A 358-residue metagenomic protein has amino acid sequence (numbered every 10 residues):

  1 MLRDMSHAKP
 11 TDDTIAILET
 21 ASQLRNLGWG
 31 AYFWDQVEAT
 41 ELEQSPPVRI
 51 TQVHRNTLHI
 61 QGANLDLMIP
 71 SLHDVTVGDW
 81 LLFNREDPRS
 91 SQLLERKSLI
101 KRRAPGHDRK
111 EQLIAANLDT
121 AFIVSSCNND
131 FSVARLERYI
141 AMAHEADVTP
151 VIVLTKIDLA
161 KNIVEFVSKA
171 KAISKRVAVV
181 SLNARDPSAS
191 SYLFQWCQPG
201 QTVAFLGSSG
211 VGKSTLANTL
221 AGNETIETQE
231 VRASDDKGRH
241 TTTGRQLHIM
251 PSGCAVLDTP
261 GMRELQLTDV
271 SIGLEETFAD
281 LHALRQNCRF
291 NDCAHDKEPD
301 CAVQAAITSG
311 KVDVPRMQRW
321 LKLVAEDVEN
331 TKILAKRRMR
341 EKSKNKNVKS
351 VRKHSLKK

Functional and structural regions predicted by a protein language model:
M1-T20, E41-Q44, V77-W80, N84-P88 (+5 more regions): Helix-rich effector regions associated with P-loop NTPase G domains
E43-H54: Structural detector for short beta-strands of small beta-barrel domains
N56-I60: Short aromatic-glycine-enriched beta-strand elements
A63-V77: Beta-strand/loop nucleic-acid-binding surfaces
R85-S90, C127-N129, S209: Short, charged beta-turn/beta-strand-edge "cap" motif at the junction between a beta-strand and an adjacent loop
F122-S126, V153-T155: Conserved beta-strand segments of the P-loop GTPase G domain that flank and frequently precede/overlap
T149, K156-V211: Canonical P-loop GTPase G-domain recognition
K213-Q229: A conserved segment at the C-terminal end of the G1
